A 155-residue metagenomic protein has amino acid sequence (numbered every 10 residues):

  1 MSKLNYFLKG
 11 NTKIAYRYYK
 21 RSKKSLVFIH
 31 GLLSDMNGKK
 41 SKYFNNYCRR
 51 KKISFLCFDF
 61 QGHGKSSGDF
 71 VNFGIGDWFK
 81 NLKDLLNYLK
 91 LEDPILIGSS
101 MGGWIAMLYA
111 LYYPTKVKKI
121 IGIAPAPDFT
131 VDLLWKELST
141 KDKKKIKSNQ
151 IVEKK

Functional and structural regions predicted by a protein language model:
M1-R21: N-terminal cap/lid segment of alpha/beta-hydrolase-fold proteins
K23-G31: Short beta-strand element of the alpha/beta-hydrolase
L33-K39: Short substrate-entry loop that stabilizes the transition state in hydrolases
S41, N45-S67: Conserved alpha/beta-hydrolase
G64-L89: Catalytic nucleophile-loop/oxyanion-hole region of alpha/beta-hydrolase and closely related hydrolase-like folds
L96-G98, I123: Short beta-strand immediately N-terminal to the catalytic nucleophile in serine-hydrolase-like folds
G98-A106: Gly/Ala-rich beta-loop-alpha elbow adjacent to hydrolase catalytic centers
K116-K155: The alpha/beta-hydrolase serine catalytic core
